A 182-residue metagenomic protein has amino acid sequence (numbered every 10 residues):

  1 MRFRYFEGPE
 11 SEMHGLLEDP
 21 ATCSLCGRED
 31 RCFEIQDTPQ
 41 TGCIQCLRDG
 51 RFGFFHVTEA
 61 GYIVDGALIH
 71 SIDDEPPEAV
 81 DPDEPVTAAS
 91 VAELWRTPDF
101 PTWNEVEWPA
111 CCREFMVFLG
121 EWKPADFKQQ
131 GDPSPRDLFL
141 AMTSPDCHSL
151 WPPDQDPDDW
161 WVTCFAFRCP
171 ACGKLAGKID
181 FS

Functional and structural regions predicted by a protein language model:
M1-S182: Preference for intrinsically disordered or flexible, low-complexity segments and adjacent hinge/connector residues
